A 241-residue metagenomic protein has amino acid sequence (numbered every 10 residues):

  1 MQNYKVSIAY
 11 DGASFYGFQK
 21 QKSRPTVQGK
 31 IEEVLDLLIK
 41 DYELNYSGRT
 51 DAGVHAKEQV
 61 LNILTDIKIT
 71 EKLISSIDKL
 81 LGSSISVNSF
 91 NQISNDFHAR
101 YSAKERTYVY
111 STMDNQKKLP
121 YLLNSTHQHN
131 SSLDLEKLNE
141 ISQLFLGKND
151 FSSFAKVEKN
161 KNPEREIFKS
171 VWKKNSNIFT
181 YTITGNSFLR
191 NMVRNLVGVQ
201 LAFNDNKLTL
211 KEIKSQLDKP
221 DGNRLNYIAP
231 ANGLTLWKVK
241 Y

Functional and structural regions predicted by a protein language model:
M1-Y241: Structured-RNA-binding interfaces characteristic of tRNA pseudouridine synthases
